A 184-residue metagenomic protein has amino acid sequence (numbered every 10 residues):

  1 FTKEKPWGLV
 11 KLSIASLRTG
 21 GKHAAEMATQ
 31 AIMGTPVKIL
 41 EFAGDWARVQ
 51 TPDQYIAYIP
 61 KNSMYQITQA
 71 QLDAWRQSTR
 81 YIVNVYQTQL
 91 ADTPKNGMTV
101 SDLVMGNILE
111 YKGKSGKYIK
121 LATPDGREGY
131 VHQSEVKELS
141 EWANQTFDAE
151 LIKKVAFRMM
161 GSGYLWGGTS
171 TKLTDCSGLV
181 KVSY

Functional and structural regions predicted by a protein language model:
F1-P6, T51-V85, P94-T99, M105 (+3 more regions): Boundary regions of SH3-family modules and the immediately adjacent low-complexity/disordered segments in eukaryotic
F1-S13, I32-T35, E41-F42: Charged, low-complexity interaction regions that mediate assembly/partner binding in large macromolecular machines
V10-M33, V83-Y111: Beta-loop motif signature
S16, R48, Q89, K120-A122: Residue-level detector of beta-strand face positions
K22, E41-D45, K114-K117: Short, conserved beta-turn/loop elements at beta-strand boundaries and strand-helix junctions
A24, Q30, D102, Q145 (+3 more regions): Solvent-exposed, acidic/flexible segments
K38-A47, D53: Short, solvent-exposed loop/edge-beta patches enriched in aromatic
A149-Y184: Catalytic cores of peptidoglycan-degrading enzymes
